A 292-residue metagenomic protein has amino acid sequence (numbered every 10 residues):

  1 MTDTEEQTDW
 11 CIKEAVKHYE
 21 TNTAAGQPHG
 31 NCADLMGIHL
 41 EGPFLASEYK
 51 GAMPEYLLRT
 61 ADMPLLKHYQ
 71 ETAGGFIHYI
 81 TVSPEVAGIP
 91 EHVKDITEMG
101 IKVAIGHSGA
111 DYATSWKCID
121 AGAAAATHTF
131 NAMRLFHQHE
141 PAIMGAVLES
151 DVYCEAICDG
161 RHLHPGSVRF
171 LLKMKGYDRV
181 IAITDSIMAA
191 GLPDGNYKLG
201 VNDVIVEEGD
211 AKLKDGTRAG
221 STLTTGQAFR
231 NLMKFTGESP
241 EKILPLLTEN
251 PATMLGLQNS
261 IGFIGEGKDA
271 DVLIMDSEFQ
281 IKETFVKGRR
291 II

Functional and structural regions predicted by a protein language model:
M1-F76: Divalent-metal coordination cores built from histidine and acidic residues
T2-E5, D9, R59-M63, S83-V86 (+8 more regions): Electropositive phosphate-/nucleotide-binding environments in soluble metabolic enzymes
K67, E71-L192: Active-site core of metal-dependent hydrolases
I143-A156, K173-T184, A189-I274: His/Asp/Glu-enriched, well-ordered alpha-helical/loop segment that forms or immediately abuts the divalent-metal
F279-F285: Short, Lys/Arg- and Gly-enriched loop/turn segments at beta-strand edges
